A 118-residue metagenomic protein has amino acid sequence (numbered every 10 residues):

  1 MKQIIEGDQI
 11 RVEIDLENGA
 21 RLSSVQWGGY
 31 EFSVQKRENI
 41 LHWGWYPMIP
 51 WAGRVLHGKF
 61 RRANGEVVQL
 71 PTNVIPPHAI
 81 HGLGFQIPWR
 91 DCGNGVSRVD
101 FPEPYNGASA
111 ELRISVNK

Functional and structural regions predicted by a protein language model:
M1-N117: Surface-exposed acidic/polar loop and edge beta-strand patches at domain peripheries
